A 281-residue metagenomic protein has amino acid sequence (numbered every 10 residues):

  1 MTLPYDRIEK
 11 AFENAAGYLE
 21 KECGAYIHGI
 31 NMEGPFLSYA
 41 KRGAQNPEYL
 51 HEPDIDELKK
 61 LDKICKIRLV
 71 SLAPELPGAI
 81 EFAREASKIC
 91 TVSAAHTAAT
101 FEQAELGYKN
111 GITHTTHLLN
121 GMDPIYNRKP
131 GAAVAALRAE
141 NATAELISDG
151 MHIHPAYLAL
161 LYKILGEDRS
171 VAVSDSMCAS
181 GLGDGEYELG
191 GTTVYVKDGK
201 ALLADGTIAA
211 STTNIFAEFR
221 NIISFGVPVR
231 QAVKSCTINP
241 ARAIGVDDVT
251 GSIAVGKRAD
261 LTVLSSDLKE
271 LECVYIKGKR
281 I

Functional and structural regions predicted by a protein language model:
M1-K66: Divalent-metal coordination cores built from histidine and acidic residues
Y5, E9, H51-I55, A73-I80 (+9 more regions): Electropositive phosphate-/nucleotide-binding environments in soluble metabolic enzymes
E9-A16, L58, A83, A104 (+2 more regions): Generic structural signal for well-ordered alpha-helices, preferentially at hydrophobic/aromatic core positions
E9-K21, A83-T91, P228-S235: Short, electropositive alpha-helical surface patch
D62-L182: Active-site core of metal-dependent hydrolases
G131-A144, Y162-S174, A179-L264: His/Asp/Glu-enriched, well-ordered alpha-helical/loop segment that forms or immediately abuts the divalent-metal
L268-V274: Short, Lys/Arg- and Gly-enriched loop/turn segments at beta-strand edges
